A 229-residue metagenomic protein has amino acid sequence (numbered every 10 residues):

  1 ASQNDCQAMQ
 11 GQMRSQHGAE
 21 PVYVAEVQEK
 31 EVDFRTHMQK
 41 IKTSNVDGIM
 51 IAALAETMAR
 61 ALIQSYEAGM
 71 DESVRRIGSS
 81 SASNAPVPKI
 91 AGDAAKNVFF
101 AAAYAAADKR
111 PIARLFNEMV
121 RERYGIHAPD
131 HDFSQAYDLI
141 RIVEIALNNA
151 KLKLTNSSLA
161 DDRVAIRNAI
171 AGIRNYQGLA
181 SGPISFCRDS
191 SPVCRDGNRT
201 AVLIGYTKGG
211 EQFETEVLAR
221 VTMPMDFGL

Functional and structural regions predicted by a protein language model:
A1-A68, A107-L115: Extracellular/periplasmic Venus flytrap/periplasmic-binding protein
Q3, F133-R141, A160, V164: An alpha-helix initiation/capping motif
Q10, A59-L62, I140-E144, R167: Predominant activation on well-ordered alpha-helical scaffold segments within soluble catalytic domains
A25-V27, G182-F186, V221-F227: Generic detection of short hydrophobic beta-strand segments and adjacent strand-loop junctions
K42-S44, G69-E72, I90-A94, A160 (+2 more regions): Extracellular/periplasmic catalytic domains that process cell-envelope and extracellular macromolecules
A53, S79, A201: Replace "coordinates the UDP/GDP/TDP-sugar" with "coordinates nucleotide-activated sugar donors
L62-L139, L147-L154, Y206, E214-G228: Extracellular/periplasmic periplasmic-binding protein-like sensory domains
V120-D130, E144-E216: Segments of small-molecule ligand-sensing domains
